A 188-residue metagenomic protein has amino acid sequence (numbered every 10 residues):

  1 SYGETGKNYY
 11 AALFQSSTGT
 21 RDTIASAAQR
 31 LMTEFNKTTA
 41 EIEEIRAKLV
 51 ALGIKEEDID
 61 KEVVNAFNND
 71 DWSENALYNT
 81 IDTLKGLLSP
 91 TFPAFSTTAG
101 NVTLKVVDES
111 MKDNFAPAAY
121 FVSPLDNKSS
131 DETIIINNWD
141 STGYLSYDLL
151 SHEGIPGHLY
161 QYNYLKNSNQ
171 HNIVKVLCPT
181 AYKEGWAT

Functional and structural regions predicted by a protein language model:
S1-T188: N-terminal maturation segment of proteins
